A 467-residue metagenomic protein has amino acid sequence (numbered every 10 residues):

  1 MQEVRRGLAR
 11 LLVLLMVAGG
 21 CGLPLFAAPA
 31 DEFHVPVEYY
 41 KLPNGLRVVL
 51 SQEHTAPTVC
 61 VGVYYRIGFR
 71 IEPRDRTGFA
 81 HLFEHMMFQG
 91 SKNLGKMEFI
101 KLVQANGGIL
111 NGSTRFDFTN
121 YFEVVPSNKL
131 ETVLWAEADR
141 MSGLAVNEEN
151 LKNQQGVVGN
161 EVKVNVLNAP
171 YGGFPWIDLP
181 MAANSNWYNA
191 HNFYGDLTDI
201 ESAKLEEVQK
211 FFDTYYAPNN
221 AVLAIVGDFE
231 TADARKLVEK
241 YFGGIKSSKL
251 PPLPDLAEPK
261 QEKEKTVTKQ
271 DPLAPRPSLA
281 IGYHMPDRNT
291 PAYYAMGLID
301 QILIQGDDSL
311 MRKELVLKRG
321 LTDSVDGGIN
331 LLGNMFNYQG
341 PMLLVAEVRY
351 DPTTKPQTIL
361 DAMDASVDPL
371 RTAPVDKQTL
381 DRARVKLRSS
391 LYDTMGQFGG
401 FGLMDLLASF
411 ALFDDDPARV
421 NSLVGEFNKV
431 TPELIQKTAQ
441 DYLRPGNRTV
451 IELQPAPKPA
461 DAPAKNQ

Functional and structural regions predicted by a protein language model:
M1-G7: N-terminal secretory signal peptides that target proteins for export/translocation
R10-P24: Bacterial N-terminal signal peptides
L25-A30: Boundary at the C-terminal end of the N-terminal hydrophobic targeting segment
V49-S51, A56-R74, G78-L82, K96-M141 (+6 more regions): M16 family metallopeptidases and their MPP-like homologs
F79-M87, I299: Active-site His/Glu-centered metal-binding helix of metallohydrolases
Q89-K92, M141-N150, T372-V375: Short, polar/flexible loop-turn hinges at active-site or ligand-entry regions and domain interfaces
E148, Q155, V164, E207-Y241 (+1 more regions): Non-catalytic, conformational "gating/processing" segments within enzyme and secreted inhibitor domains
M181, L250-L310, F336: His/Glu-based metal-binding/catalytic segments typifying zinc-dependent metallopeptidases
